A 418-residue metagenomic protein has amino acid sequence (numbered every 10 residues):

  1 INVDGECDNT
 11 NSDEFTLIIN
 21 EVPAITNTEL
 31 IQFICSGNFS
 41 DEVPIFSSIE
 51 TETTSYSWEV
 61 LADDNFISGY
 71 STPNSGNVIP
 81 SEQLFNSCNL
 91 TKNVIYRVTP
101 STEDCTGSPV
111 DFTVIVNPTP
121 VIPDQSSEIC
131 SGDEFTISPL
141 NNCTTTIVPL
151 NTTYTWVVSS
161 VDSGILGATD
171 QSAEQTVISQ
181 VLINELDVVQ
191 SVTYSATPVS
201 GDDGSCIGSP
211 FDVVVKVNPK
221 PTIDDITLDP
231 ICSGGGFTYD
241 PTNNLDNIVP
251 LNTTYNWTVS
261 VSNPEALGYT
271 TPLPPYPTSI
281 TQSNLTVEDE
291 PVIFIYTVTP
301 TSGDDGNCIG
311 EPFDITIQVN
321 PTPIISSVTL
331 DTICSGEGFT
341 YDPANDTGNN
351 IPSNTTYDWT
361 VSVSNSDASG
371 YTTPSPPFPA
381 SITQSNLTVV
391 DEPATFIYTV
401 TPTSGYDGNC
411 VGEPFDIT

Functional and structural regions predicted by a protein language model:
I1-T418: Extracellular low-complexity Ser/Thr/Asn/Gly-rich intrinsically disordered segments
